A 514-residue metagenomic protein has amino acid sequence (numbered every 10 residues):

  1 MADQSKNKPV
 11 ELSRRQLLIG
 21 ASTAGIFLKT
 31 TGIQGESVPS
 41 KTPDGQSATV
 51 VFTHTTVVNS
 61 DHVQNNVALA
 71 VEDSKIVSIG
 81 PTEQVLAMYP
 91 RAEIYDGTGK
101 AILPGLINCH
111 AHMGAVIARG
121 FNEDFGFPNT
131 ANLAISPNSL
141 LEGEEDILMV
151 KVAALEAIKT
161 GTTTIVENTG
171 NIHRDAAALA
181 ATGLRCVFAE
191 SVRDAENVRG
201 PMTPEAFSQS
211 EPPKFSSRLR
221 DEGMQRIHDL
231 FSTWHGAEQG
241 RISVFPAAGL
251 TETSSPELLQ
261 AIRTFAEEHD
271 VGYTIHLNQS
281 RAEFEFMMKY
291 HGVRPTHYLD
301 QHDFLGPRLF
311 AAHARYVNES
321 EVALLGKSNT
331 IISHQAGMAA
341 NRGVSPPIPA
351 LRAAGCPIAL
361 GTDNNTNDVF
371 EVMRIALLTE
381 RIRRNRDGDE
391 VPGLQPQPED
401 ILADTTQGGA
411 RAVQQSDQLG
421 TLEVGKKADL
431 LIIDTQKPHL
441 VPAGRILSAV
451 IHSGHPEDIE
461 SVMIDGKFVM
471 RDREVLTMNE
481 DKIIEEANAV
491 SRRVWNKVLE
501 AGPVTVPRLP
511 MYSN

Functional and structural regions predicted by a protein language model:
A2-V67, V71-K75, T82, M88 (+1 more regions): Active-site microenvironment of metallo-dependent hydrolases
G45-T53, V57, A87-N129, K151 (+1 more regions): Replace "His-x-His-based motif
T55, L69, S74, G99 (+15 more regions): Divalent metal-coordination and catalytic microenvironments
R119-L184, G223-Q239, N488-V490: Alpha-helical scaffold segments that flank or form the walls of functional sites
A177-R315, S320: Metal-coordinating catalytic core of metallo-dependent amide/deamination hydrolases
G183-R185, E267-D270, F304-P307, L324-S333 (+2 more regions): Glycine-enriched alpha-helix->loop->beta-strand junction motifs that scaffold or abut catalytic
Q301-R308, P349-K437, S453-G454: His/Asp/Glu-enriched, well-ordered alpha-helical/loop segment that forms or immediately abuts the divalent-metal
H334-Q335, A339-G343, P347, A354-C356: A conserved active-site cap/scaffold subdomain adjacent to cofactor or substrate pockets
